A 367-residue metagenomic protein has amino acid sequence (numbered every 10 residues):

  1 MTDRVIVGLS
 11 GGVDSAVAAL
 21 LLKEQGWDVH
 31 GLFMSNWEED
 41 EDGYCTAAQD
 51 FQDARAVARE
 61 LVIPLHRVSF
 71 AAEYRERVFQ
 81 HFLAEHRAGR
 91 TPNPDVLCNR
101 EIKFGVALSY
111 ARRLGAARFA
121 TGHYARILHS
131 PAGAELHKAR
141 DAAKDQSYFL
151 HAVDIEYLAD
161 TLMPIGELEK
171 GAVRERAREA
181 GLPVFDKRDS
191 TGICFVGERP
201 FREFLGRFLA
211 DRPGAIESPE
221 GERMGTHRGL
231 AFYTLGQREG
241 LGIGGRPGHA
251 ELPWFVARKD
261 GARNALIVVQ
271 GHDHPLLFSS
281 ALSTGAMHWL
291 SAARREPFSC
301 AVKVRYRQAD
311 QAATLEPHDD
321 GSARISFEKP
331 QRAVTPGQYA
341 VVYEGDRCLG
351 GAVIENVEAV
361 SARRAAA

Functional and structural regions predicted by a protein language model:
M1-H151, L162, G171-A172, V256 (+1 more regions): ATP-dependent adenylation/nucleotidyltransferase module used to activate substrates
E38, A120-L128, A132-A367: AMP-forming adenylation/ATP pyrophosphatase catalytic core
